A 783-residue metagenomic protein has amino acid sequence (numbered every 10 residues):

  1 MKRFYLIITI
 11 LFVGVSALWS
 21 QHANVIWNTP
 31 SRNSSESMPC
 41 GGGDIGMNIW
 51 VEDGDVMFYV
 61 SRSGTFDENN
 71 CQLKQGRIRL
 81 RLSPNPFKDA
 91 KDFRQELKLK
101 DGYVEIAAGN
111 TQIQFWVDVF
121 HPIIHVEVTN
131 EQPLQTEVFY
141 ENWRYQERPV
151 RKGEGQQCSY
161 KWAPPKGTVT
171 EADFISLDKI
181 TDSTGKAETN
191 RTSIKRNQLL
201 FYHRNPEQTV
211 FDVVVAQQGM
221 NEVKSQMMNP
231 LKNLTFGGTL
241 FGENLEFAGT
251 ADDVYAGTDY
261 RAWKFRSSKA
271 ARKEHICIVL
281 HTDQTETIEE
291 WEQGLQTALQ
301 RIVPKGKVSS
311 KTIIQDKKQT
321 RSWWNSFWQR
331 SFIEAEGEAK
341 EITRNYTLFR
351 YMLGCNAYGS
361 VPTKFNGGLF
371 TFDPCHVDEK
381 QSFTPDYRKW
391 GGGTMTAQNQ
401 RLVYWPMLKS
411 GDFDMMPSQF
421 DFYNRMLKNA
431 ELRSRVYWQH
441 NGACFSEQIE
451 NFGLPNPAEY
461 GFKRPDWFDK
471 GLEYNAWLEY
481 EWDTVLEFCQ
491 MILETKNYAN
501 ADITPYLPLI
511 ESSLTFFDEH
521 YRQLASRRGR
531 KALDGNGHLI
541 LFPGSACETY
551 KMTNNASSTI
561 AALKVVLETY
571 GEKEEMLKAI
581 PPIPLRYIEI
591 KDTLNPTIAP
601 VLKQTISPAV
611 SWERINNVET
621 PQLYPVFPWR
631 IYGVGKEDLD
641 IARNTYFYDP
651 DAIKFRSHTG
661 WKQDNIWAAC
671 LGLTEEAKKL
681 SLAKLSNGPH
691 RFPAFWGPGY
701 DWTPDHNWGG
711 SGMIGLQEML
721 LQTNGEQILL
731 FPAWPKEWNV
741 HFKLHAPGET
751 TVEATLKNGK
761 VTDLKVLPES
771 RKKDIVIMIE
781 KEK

Functional and structural regions predicted by a protein language model:
M1-Q21: Bacterial Sec-dependent N-terminal signal peptides
Q21-F462, I560, E568, K578-D651 (+5 more regions): Aromatic-residue-lined binding/catalytic grooves and analogous aromatic/hydrophobic interfacial grooves in multimeric
N33, A339, K389-G393, P406-S410 (+8 more regions): Short, charged/polar micro-motifs that form catalytic or ligand-binding hotspots
Q284-E286, G367-G393, F445-L507, D518-R586 (+1 more regions): The feature captures the catalytic groove of carbohydrate-active enzymes
I342-A357, V485-E494, P508-F517: Extended, hydrophobic/aromatic-rich amphipathic alpha-helical segments that build helical scaffolds
T343-R344, T394-N399, G411, E479-E487 (+6 more regions): Aromatic- and histidine-enriched alpha-helix N-cap/loop-to-helix transition segments that scaffold the rims
D412, N536-G537, L673-E676: Loop/turn elements at helix/coil->beta-strand transitions in domains of secreted/extracellular proteins
Q490-L524, P582-E613, P621-Y624, Y632-V752 (+1 more regions): Non-catalytic carbohydrate-binding regions of carbohydrate-active enzymes
